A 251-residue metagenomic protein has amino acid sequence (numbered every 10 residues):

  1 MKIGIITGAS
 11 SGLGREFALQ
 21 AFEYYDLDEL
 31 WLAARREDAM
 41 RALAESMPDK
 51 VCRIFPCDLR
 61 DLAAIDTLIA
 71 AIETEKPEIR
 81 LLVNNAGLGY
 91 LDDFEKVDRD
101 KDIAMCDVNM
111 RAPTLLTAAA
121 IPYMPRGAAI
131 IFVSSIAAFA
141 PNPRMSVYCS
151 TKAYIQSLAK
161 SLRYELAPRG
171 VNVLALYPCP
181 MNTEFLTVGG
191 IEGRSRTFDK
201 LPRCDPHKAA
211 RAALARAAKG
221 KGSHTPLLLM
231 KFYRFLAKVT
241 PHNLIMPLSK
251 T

Functional and structural regions predicted by a protein language model:
S10-S11: Conserved glycine-rich cofactor-binding loop
Y24-A42: Conserved glycine-rich Rossmann-like NAD(P)H-binding loop of the short-chain dehydrogenase/reductase
N85-Y90: Conserved NAD(P)H cofactor-binding loop of Rossmann-fold oxidoreductase domains
D93-F94, K101-A104: Substrate-binding pocket helix/loop in short-chain dehydrogenase/reductase
T117, T151: Active-site helix of classical SDR
S135: Residue(s) in the substrate-gating loop at a strand-loop-helix junction that position the organic substrate next
A175, R196-Y233: C-terminal helical subdomain
